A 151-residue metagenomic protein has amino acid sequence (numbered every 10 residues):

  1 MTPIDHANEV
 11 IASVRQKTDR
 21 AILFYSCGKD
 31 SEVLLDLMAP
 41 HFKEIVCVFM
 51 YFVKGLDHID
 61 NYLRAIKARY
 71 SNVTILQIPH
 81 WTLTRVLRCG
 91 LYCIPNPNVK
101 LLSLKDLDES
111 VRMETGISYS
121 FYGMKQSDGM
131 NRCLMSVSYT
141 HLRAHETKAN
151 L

Functional and structural regions predicted by a protein language model:
M1-R143: ATP-dependent adenylation/nucleotidyltransferase module used to activate substrates
H141-L151: Single conserved hydrophobic/aromatic residue that forms the stacking wall/gate of nucleotide- or nucleobase-binding
